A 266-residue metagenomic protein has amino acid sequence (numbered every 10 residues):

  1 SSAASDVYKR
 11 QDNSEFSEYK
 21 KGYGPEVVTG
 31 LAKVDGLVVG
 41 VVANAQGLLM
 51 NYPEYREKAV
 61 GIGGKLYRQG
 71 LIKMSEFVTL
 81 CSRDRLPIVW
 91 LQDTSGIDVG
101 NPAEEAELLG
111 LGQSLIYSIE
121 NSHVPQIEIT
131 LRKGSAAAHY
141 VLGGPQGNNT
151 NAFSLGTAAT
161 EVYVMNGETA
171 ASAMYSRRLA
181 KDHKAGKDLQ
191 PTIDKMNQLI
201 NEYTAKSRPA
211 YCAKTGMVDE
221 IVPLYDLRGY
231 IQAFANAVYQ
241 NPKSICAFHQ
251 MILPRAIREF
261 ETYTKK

Functional and structural regions predicted by a protein language model:
S1-K266: Ligand-binding clefts of soluble mixed alpha/beta catalytic domains
